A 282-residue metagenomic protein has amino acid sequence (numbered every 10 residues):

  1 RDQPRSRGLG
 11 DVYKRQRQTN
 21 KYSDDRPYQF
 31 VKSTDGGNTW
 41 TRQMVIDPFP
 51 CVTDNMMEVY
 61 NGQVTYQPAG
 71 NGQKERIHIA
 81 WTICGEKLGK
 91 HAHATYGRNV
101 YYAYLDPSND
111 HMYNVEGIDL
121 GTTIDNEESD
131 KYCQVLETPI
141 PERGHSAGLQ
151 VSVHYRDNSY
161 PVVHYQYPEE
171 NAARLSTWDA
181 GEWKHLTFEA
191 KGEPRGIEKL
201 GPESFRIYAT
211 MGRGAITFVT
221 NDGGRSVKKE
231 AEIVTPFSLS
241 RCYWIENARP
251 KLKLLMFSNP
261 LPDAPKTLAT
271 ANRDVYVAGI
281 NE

Functional and structural regions predicted by a protein language model:
D2-Y13: Single conserved hydrophobic/aromatic residue that forms the stacking wall/gate of nucleotide- or nucleobase-binding
D11-R15, G72-I79, D157-V163, P202-I207 (+1 more regions): Entry beta-strands of beta-propeller and related beta-repeat scaffolds
Y22-V31, E86-Y101, E169-S176, G212-V219 (+1 more regions): Structural motif
S33-T41, L105-Y113, E170, T177-H185 (+2 more regions): Asp-box/BNR beta-propeller loop motif
T41-D47, M112-N126, H185-A190, K228-I233: Beta-propeller fold detector
V45-M56, E116-G144: Surface-exposed loop and turn segments in beta-propeller and other repeat-based domains that flank or scaffold
V52-D54, E58, H185-E198, V227-P250: Conserved blade-ending motifs and adjacent loop-strand segments that build the rim/top face of beta-propeller domains
A147-R174, F188-R225, W244: Loop/turn-rich, solvent-exposed surfaces of beta-rich toroidal or solenoidal domains
